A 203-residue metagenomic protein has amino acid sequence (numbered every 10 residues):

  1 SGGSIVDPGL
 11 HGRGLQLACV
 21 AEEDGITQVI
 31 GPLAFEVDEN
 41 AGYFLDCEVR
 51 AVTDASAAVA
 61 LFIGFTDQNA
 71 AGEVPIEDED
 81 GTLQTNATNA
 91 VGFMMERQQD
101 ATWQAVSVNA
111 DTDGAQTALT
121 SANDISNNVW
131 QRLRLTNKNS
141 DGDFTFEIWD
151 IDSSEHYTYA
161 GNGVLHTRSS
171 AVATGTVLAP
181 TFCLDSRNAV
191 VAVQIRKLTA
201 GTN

Functional and structural regions predicted by a protein language model:
S1-G14: Extracellular glycan-recognition surfaces and repeat-rich motifs
Q16-W103: Secretory/extracellular carbohydrate-interaction modules and structurally similar beta-sandwich "look-alikes"
L45-C47, N128-N139, F144-I148: Short tryptophan-centered beta-strand motifs in secreted/extracellular beta-sheet-rich domains of glycan-recognition
V49-A51, F65-D67, N137-N139, D150 (+1 more regions): Short beta-strand segments enriched in hydrophobic/aromatic residues within well-folded beta-rich domains
N69, N109-D111, D150-S154: Solvent-exposed strand-loop boundary residues in beta-sheet-rich modules
V106-R132: Short, aromatic/His-centered strand-loop micro-motif at the edge of beta-sheets
W149-V177: Short, solvent-exposed beta-strand-to-loop segments that form ligand-recognition rims of beta-rich domains
H166-N203: Ligand-recognition surfaces built from glycine- and aromatic
